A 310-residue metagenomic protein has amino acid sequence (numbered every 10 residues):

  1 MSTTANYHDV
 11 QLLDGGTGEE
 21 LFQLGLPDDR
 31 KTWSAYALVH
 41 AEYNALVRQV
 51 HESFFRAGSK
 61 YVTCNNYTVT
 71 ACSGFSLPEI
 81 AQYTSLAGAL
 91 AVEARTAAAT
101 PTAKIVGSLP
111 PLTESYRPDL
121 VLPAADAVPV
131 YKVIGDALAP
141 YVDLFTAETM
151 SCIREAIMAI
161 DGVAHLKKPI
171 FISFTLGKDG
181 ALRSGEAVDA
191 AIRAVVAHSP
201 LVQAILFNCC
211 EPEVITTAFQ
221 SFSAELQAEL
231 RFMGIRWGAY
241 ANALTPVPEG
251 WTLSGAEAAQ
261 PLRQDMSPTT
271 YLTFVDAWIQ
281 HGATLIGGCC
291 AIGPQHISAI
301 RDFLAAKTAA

Functional and structural regions predicted by a protein language model:
M1-A310: Domain-level signal for soluble alpha/beta catalytic cores
